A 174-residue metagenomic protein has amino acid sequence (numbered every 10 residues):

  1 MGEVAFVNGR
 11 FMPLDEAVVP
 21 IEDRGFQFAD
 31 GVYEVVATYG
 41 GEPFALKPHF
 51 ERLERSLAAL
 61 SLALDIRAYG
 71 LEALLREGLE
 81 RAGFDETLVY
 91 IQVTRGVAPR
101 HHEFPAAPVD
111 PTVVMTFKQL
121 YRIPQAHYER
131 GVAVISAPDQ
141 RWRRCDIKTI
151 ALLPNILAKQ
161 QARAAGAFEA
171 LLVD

Functional and structural regions predicted by a protein language model:
M1-L172: Conserved alpha/beta cores of soluble small-molecule-handling proteins
